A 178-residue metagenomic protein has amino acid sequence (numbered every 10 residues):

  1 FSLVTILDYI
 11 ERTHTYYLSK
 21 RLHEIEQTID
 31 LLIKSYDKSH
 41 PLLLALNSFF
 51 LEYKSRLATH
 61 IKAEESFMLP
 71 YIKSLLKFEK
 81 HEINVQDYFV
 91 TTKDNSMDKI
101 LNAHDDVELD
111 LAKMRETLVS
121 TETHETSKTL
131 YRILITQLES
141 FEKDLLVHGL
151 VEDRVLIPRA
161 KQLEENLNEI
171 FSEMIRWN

Functional and structural regions predicted by a protein language model:
F1-N178: Small-residue-biased structural context
